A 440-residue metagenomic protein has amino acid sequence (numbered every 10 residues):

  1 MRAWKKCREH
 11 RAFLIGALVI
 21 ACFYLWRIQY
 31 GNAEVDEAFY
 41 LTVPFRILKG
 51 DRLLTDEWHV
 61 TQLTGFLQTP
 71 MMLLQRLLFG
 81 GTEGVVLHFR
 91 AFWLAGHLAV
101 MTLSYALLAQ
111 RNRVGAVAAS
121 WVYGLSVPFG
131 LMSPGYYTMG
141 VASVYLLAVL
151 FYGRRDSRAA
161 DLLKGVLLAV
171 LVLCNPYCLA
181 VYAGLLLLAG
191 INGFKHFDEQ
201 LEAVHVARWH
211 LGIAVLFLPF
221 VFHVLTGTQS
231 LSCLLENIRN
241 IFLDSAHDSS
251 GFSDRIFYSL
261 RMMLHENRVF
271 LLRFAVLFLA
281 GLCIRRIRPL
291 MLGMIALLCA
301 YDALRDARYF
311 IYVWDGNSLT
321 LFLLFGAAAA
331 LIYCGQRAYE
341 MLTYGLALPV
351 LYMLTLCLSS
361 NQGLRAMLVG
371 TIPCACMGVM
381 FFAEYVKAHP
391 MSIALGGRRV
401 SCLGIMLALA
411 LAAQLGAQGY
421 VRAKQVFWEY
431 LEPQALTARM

Functional and structural regions predicted by a protein language model:
Q29-V43, R52-M71, F79, E83 (+2 more regions): Extracytoplasmic catalytic/substrate-binding loops of multi-pass membrane glycan-assembly enzymes
A91-R113: Transmembrane-helix motifs of polytopic, lipid-linked glycan transferases
Q110-V114, V144-L163, K195-D198, L331-Y339: Membrane-interface transmembrane helices that cradle and orient dolichyl/undecaprenyl
V127-P128, A148-L150, A160-C178, Y182-L188 (+2 more regions): Membrane-interface alpha helices of multi-pass inner-membrane proteins
M132-V141: Short acidic/glycine- and proline-prone juxtamembrane loop motifs at membrane-interface regions of multi-pass membrane
L150-L171, Q200-L211, P289, T343-A347: Short hydrophobic alpha-helices at membrane interfaces in multi-pass membrane enzymes
L168, V181-F217, C283: Perimembrane helix-loop-helix junctions
H205-L282: Membrane-lumen/periplasm interface segments of specific transmembrane helices in polyprenyl phosphate-linked
